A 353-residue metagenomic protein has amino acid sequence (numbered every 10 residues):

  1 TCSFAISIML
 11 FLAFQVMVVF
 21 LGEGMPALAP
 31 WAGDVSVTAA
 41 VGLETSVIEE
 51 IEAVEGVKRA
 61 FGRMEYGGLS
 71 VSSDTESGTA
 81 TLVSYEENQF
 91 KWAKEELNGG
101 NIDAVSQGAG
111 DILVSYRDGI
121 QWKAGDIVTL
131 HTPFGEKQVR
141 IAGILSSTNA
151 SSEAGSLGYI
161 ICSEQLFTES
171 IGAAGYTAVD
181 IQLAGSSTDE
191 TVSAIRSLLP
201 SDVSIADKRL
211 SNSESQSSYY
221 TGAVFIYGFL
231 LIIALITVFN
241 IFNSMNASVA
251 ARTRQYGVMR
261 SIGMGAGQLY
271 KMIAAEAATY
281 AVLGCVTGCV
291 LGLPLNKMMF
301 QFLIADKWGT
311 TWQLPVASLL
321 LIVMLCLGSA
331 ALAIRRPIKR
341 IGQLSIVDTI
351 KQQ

Functional and structural regions predicted by a protein language model:
T1-F20: Short, strongly hydrophobic transmembrane alpha-helices
V19, E23-A178: Short beta-strand boundary microenvironments
G22, N212-I226, A250: Alpha-helical membrane-interface segments at transmembrane helix boundaries
D118, I144-T148, I181-T188, R209-N212: Structural beta->alpha junctions
G185-Y220: A cross-kingdom feature of multi-pass membrane systems that activates on extracytoplasmic/periplasmic
Q216-G222, G267-M272, T279-D348: Short helix-loop junctions at transmembrane helix boundaries
Y220-S244: Internal alpha-helical transmembrane segments of multipass membrane proteins, especially hydrophobic lipid-embedded
T237-A278: Interfacial "coupling" helices/loops that link adjacent transmembrane helices in transporter permeases
